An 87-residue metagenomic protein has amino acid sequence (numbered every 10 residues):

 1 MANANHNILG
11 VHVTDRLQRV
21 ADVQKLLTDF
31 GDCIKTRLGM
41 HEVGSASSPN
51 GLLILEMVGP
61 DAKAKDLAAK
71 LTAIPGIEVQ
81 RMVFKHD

Functional and structural regions predicted by a protein language model:
M1-D87: Long, contiguous binding/interaction regions
